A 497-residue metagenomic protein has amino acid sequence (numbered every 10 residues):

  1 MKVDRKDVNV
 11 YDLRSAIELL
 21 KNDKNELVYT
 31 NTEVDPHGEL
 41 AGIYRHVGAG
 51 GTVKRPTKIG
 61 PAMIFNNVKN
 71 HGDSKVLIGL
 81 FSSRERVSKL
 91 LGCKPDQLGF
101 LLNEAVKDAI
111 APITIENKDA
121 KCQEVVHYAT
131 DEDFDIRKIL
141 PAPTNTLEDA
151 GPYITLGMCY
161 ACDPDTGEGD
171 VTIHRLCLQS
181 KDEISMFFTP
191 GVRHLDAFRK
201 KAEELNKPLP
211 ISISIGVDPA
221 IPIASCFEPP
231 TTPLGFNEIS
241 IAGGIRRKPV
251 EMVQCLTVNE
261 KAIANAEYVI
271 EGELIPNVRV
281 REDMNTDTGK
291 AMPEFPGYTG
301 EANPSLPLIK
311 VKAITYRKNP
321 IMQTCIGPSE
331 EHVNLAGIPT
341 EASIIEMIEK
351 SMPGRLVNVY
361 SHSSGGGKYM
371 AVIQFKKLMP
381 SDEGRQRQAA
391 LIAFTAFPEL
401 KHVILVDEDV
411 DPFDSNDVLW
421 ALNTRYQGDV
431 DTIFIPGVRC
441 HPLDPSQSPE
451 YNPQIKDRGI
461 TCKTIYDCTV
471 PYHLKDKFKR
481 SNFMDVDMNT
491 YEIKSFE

Functional and structural regions predicted by a protein language model:
M1-L308, K312-E497: Extended, highly charged
